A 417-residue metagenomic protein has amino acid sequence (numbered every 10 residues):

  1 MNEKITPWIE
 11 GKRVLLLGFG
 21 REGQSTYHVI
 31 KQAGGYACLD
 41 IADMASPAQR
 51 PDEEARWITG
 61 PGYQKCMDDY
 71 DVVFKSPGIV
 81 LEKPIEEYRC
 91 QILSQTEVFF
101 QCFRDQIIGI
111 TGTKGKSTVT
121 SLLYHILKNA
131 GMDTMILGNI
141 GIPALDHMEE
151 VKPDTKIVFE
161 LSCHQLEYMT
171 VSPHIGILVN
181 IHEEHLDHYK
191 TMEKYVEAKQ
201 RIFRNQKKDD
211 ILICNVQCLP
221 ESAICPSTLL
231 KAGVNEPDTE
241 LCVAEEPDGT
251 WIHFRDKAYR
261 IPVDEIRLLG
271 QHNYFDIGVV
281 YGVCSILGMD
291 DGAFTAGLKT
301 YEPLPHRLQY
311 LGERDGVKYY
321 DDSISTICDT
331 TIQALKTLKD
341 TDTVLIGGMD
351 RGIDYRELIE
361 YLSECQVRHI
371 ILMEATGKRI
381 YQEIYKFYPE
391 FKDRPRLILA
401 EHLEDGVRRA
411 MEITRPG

Functional and structural regions predicted by a protein language model:
M1-G109, A130, K299, R307-Q309 (+1 more regions): Short, basic phosphate-binding NTP loop
I5-R13, G23-V29, D133, I261-R368: Nucleotide phosphate-binding/pyrophosphate-handling subdomain across enzymes that bind or process nucleotide phosphates
H28-K31, Q64-Y70, P77-V216, P220-T228 (+1 more regions): Phosphate-binding loop of NTP-binding sites
G34, S172, I202-K208, I224-C225 (+4 more regions): Short, conserved loop/helix-junction motifs that constitute active-site signature segments in enzyme catalytic cores
A37-M44, L212-V216, L345-I346, Q366-A375: Short internal beta-strands
D43, G60-P61, L93-V98, P226-E246 (+4 more regions): Beta-strand->loop->alpha-helix junctions that form or flank phosphate-binding loops in nucleotide-handling enzymes
A45-P51, K65-C66, I79-P84, C218-A223 (+3 more regions): Short, charged/polar "capping" segments at the starts of alpha-helices and the immediately preceding loops
R50, E357-P416: C-terminal helical cap/extension that packs against the catalytic core of soluble nucleotide-cofactor enzymes
